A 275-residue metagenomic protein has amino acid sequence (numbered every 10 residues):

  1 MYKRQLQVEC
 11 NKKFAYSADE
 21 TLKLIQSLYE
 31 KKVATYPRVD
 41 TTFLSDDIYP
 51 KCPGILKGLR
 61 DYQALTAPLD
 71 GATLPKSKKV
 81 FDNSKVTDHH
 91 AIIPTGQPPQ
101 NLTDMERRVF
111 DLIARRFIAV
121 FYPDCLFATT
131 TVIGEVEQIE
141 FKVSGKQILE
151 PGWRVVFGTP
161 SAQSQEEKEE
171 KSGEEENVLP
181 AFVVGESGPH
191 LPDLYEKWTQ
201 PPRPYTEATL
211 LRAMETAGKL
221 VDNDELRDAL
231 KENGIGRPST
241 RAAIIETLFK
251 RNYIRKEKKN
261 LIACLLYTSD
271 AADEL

Functional and structural regions predicted by a protein language model:
K3-S269: Core catalytic DNA strand-manipulation module of type IA topoisomerases
D270-L275: A short, hydrophobic C-terminal helix/tail in secreted or cell-surface proteins
